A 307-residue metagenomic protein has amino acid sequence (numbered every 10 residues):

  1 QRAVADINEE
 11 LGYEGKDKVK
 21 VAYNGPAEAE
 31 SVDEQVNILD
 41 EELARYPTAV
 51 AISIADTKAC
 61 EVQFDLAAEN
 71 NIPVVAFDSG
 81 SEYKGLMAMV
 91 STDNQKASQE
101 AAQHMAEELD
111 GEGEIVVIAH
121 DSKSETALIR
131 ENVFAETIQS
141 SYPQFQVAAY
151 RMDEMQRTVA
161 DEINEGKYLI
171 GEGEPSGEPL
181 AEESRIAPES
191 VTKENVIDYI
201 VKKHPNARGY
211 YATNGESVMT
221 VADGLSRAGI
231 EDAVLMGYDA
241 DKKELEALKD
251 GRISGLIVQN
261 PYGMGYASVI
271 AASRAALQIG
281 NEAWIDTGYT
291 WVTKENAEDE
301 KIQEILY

Functional and structural regions predicted by a protein language model:
Q1-Y307: A residue-level marker of the well-folded mature domains of exported/periplasmic proteins
